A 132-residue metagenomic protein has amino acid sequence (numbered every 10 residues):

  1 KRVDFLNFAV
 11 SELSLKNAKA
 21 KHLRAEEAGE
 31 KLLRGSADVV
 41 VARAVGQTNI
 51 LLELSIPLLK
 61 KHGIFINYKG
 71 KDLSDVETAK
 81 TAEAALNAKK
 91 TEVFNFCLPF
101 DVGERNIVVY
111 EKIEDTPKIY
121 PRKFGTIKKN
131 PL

Functional and structural regions predicted by a protein language model:
K1-G46, L52-S55: Conserved SAM/SAH cofactor-binding pocket of Class I
R2, D72-D75: Short gly/pro/ser/thr-enriched loop/turn and capping motifs at secondary-structure boundaries
N7-E12, V76-L86: Active-site-proximal loop->helix
N17-K19, I64, K89-E92: Conserved beta-strand segments of alpha/beta enzyme cores
A44-V45, G70, E114: Short glycine-/small-residue-rich Rossmann-like dinucleotide-binding loops
L59-K61: Helix-to-beta-strand junctions that scaffold the AdoMet/dcAdoMet cofactor pocket in Class I SAM-dependent enzymes
Y68-D72, F96: Short strand-turn motif at the edge of the Rossmann-like AdoMet-binding core
K80-L132: SAM/dcSAM-binding transferase cores
